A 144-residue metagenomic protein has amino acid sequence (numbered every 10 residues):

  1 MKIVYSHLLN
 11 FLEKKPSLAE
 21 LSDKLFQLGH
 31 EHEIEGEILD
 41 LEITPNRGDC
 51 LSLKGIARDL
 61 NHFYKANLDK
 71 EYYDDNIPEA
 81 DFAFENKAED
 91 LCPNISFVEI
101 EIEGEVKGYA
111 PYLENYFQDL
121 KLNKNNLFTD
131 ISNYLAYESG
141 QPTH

Functional and structural regions predicted by a protein language model:
M1-H144: RNA/tRNA-interacting regions in translation and RNA-turnover enzymes
